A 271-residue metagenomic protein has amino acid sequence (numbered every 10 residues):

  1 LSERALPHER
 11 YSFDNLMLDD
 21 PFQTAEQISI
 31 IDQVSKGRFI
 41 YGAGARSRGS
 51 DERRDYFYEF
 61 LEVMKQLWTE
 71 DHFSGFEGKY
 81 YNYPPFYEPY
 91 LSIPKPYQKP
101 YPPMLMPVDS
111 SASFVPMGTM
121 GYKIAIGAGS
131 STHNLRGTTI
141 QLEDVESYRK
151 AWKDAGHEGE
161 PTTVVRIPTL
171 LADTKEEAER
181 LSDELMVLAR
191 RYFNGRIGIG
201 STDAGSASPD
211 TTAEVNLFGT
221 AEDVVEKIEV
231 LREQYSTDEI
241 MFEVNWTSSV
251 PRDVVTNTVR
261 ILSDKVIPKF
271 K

Functional and structural regions predicted by a protein language model:
L1-K271: Active-site-adjacent structural elements that line small-molecule/cofactor binding pockets in enzymes
